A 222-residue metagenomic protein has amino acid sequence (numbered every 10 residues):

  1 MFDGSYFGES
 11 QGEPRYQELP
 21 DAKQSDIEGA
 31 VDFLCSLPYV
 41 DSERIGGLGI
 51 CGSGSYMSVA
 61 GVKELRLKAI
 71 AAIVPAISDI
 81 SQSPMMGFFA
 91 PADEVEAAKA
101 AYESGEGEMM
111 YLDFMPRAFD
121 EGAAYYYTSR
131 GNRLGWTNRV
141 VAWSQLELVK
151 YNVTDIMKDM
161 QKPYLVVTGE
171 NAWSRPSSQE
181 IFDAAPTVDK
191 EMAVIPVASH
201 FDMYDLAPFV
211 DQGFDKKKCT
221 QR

Functional and structural regions predicted by a protein language model:
D3-S10, A76, P196-S199: Short beta-to-alpha linker loops that shape the active-site pocket of alpha/beta-hydrolase fold enzymes
S5-S42, A207-Q212: Catalytic nucleophile-loop/oxyanion-hole region of alpha/beta-hydrolase and closely related hydrolase-like folds
G29-S104, G135-V140, Q145-L148: Primarily recognizes the serine-hydrolase "nucleophile elbow" in alpha/beta-hydrolase and SGNH/GDSL folds
E147-Q161: The feature captures the conserved acid-bearing segment of alpha/beta-hydrolase catalytic domains
M160, V166-T168: Short beta-strand/loop motif that positions the catalytic acidic residue of the alpha/beta-hydrolase fold
T168-Q179: Conserved alpha/beta-hydrolase "acid-adjacent" motif
A185-F201: Catalytic histidine neighborhood in serine/cysteine hydrolases with alpha/beta-hydrolase-type architecture
P196-R222: Catalytic active-site module of serine/aspartate enzymes centered on a nucleophile-bearing elbow/loop
